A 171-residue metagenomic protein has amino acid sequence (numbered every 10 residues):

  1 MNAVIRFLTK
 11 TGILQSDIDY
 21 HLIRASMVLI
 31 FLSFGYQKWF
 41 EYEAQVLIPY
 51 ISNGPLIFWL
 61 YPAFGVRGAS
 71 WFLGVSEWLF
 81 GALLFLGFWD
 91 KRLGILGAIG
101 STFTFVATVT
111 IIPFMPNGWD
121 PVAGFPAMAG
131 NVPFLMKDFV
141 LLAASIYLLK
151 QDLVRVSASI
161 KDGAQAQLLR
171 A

Functional and structural regions predicted by a protein language model:
M1-A171: Membrane-interface extramembranous regions
